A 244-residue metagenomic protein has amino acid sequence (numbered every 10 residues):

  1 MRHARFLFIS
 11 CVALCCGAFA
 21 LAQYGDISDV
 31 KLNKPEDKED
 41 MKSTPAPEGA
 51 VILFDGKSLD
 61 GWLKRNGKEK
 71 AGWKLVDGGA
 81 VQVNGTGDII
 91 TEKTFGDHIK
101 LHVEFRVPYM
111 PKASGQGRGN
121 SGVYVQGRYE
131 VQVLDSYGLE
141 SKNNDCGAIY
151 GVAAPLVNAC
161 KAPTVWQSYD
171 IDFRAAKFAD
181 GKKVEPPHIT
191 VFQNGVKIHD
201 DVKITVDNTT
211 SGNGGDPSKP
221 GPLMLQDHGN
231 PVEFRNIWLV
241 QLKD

Functional and structural regions predicted by a protein language model:
M1-C11: Bacterial N-terminal signal peptides that target proteins for export
L21-D244: Carbohydrate-interacting regions of secretory-pathway proteins
